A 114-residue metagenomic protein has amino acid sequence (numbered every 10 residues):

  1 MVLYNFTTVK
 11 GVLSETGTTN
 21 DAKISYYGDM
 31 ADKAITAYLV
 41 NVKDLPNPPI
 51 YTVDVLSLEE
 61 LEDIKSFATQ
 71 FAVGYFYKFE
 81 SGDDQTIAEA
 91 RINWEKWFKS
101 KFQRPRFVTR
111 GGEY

Functional and structural regions predicted by a protein language model:
M1-L61, Q103-Y114: Conserved short "hinge" loops at termini or chain/domain junctions
T16-G17, G28, K65-S66, D84-A88: Alpha-helical interaction segments
E60-T69: Secondary-structure capping and boundary motifs in well-ordered enzyme cores
Q70-Y114: Short loop/turn elements at secondary-structure junctions
